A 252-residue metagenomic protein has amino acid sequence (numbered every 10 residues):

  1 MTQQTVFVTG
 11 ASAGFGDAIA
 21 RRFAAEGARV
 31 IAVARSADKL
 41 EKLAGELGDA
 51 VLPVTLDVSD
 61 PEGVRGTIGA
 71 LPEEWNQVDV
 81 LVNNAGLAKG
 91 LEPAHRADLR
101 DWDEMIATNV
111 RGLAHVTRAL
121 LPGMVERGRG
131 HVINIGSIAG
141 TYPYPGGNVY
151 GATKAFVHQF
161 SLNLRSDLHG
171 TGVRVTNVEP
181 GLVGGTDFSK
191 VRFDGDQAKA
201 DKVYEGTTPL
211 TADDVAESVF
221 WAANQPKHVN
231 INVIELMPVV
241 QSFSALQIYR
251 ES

Functional and structural regions predicted by a protein language model:
S12-A13: Conserved glycine-rich cofactor-binding loop
E26-K42: Conserved glycine-rich Rossmann-like NAD(P)H-binding loop of the short-chain dehydrogenase/reductase
T55-G66, L99: The beta1-alpha1 cofactor-binding region of Rossmann-like NAD(H)/NADP(H)-dependent oxidoreductases
E92-A94, D98-I106: Substrate-binding pocket helix/loop in short-chain dehydrogenase/reductase
T117, T153: Active-site helix of classical SDR
S137: Residue(s) in the substrate-gating loop at a strand-loop-helix junction that position the organic substrate next
N177-V178, Q197-A245, Y249: C-terminal helical subdomain
